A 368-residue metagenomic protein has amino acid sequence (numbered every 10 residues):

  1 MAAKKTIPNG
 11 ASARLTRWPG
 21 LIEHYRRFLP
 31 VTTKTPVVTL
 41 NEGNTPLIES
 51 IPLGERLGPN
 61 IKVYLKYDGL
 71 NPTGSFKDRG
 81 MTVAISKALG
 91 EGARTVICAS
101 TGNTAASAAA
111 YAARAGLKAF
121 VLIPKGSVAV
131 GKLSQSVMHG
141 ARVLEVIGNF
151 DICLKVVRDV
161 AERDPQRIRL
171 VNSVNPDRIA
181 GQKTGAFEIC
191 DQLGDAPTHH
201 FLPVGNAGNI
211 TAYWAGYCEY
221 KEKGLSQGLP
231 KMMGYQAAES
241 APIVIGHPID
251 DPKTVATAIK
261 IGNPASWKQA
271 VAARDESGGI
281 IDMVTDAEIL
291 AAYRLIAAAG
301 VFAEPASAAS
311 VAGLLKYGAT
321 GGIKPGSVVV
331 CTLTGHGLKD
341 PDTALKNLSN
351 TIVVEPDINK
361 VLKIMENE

Functional and structural regions predicted by a protein language model:
M1-E368: PLP-dependent amino-acid enzyme catalytic core
